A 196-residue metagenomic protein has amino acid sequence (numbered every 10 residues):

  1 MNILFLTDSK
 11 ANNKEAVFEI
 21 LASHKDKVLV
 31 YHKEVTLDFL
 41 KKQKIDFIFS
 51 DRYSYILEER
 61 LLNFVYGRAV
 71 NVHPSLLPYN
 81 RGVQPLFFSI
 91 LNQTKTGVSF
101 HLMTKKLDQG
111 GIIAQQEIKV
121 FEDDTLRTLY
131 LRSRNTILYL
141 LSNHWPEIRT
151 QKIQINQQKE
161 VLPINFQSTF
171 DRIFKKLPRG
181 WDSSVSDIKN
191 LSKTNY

Functional and structural regions predicted by a protein language model:
M1-Y196: One-carbon transfer enzymes
